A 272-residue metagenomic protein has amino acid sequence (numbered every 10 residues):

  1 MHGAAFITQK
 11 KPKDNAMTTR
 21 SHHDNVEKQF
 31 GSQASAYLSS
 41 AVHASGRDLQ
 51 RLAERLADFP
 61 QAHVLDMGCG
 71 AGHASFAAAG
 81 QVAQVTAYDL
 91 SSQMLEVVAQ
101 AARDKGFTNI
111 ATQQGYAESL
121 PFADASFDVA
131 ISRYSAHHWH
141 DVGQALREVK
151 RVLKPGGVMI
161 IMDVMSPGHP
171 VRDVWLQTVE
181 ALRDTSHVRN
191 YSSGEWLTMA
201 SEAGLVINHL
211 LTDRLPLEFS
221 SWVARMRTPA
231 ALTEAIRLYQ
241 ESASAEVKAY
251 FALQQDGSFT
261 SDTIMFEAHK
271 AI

Functional and structural regions predicted by a protein language model:
M17-F59, H73-A77, M94-V97, S221-V223: Conserved class I S-adenosyl-L-methionine
L65-M67, A71-S119: Class I SAM-dependent methyltransferase SAM/SAH-binding core
E118-V129: A short acidic, Gly/Pro-enriched loop at the edge of an enzyme's catalytic core that lines a small-molecule cofactor
D128-D141: A short SAM/SAH-binding and catalytic strip from SAM-dependent methyltransferases
G143-P155: A short glycine-rich, Lys/Arg-flanked "PGG" loop and its adjoining helix->strand segment in the class I
I160-L182: Conserved class I S-adenosyl-L-methionine
R189-A203: Short alpha-helix
I207-I272: Conserved Class I S-adenosyl-L-methionine
